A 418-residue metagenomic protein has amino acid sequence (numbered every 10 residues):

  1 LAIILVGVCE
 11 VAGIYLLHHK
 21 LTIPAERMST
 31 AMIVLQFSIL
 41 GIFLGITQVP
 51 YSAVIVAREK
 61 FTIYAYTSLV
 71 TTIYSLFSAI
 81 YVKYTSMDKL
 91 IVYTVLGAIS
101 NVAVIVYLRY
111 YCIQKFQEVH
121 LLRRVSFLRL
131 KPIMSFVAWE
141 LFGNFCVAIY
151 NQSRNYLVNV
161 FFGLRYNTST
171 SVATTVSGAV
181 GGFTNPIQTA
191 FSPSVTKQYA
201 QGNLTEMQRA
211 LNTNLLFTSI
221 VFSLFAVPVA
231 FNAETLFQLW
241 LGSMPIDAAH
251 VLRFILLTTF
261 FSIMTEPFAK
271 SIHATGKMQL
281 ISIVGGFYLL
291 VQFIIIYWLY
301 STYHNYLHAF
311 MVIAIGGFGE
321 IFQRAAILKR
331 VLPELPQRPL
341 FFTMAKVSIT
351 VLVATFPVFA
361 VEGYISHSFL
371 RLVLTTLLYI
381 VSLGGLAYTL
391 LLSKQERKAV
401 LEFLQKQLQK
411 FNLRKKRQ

Functional and structural regions predicted by a protein language model:
L1, A57, F116-Q117, A173 (+2 more regions): Helix-loop junctions and terminal segments of transmembrane helices in multi-pass membrane transport/translocation
L1-L21, Y81, T184, Q208-I263 (+2 more regions): Alpha-helical transmembrane segments of multi-pass membrane transport and lipid-handling proteins
F43-Y66, I91, L256-F287, Y303 (+1 more regions): Membrane-interface junctions at transmembrane-helix termini in multi-pass inner-membrane proteins
A57-R58, Y84-M87, I149, F161-L164 (+2 more regions): Helix-loop interface residues and adjacent transmembrane-helix termini in multi-pass membrane transporters, primarily
A65-K115, F136, G286-V291, N305-I327 (+2 more regions): Hydrophobic alpha-helical transmembrane segments
T71, L96-C112, F127-K197, L216-F217 (+5 more regions): Transmembrane helical elements of multi-pass membrane transporters/channels
L90-T94, V106-N151, S194, G202-R209 (+2 more regions): Interhelical loop/hinge segments that connect adjacent transmembrane helices in multipass membrane
K329-L332, P336, F356-Q418: Membrane-proximal transmembrane or re-entrant/amphipathic helices at the cytosolic face
